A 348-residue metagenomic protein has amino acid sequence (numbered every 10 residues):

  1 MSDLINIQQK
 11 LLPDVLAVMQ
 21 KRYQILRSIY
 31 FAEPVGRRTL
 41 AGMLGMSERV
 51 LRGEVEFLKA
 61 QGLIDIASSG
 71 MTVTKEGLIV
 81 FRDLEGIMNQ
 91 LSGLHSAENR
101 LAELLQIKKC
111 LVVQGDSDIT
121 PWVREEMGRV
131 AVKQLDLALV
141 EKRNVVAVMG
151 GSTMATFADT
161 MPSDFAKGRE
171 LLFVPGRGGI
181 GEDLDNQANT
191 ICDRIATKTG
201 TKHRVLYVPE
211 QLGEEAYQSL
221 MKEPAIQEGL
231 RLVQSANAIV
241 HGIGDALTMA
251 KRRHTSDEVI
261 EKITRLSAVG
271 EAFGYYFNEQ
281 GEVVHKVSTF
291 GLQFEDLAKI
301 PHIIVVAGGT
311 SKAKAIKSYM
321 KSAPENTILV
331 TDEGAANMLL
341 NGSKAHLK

Functional and structural regions predicted by a protein language model:
M1-I87: Basic, Lys/Arg-rich alpha-helical nucleic-acid-recognition elements, primarily the DNA-binding modules of transcription
Q9-A17, A32, R52, E76-G77 (+2 more regions): ATP/nucleoside-binding phosphotransfer catalytic cores, i.e., glycine-rich phosphate-binding loops
S47-E48, V146-F157, I180-G181, G244-L247 (+2 more regions): Gly/Ser/Thr-rich loops at beta-strand to alpha-helix junctions that form or flank small-molecule/cofactor-binding
A60-K142, D159, F165-A166, L184: HTH-adjacent hinge/linker in prokaryotic transcriptional regulators
N99-K109, G168-D245: Ligand-binding beta-strand-loop-alpha-helix segment within the catalytic cores of soluble metabolic enzymes
T153-F165, K251-V259: Short Gly/Thr/Asp-enriched flexible loops that form oxyanion-binding sites at enzyme active sites
R253-E282: Gly/Ser/Thr-rich active-site loops/lids in small-molecule metabolic enzymes that frequently grip phosphoryl groups
